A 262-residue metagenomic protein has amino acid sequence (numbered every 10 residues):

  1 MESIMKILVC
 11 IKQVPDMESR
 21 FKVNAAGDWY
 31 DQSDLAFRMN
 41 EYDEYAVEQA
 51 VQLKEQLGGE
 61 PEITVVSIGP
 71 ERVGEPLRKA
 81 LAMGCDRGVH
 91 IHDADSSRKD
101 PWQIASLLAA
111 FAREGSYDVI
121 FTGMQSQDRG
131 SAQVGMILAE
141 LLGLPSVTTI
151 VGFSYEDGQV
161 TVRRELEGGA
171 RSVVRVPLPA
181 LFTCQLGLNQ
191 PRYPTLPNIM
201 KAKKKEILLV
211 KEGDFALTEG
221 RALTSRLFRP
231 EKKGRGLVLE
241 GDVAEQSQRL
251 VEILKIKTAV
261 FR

Functional and structural regions predicted by a protein language model:
M1-R262: N-terminal glycine-rich FAD/FM-binding segment characteristic of electron-transfer flavoproteins
